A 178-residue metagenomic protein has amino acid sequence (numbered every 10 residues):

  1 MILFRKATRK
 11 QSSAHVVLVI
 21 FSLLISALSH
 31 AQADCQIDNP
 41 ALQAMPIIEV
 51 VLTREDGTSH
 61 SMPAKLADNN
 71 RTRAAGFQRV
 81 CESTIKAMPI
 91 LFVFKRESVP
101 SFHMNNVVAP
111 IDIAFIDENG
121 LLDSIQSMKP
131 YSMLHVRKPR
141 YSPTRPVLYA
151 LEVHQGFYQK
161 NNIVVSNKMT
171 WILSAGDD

Functional and structural regions predicted by a protein language model:
I2-V17: Bacterial N-terminal signal peptides that target proteins for export
L3, L18-I20, P100, S142: Generic hydrophobic alpha-helical membrane-segment signal
H15-A27: Bacterial N-terminal signal peptides
L28-Q32: Sec/Tat signal peptide C-region and signal peptidase I cleavage site
A33-D178: Compact, glycine-rich, soluble single-domain proteins
